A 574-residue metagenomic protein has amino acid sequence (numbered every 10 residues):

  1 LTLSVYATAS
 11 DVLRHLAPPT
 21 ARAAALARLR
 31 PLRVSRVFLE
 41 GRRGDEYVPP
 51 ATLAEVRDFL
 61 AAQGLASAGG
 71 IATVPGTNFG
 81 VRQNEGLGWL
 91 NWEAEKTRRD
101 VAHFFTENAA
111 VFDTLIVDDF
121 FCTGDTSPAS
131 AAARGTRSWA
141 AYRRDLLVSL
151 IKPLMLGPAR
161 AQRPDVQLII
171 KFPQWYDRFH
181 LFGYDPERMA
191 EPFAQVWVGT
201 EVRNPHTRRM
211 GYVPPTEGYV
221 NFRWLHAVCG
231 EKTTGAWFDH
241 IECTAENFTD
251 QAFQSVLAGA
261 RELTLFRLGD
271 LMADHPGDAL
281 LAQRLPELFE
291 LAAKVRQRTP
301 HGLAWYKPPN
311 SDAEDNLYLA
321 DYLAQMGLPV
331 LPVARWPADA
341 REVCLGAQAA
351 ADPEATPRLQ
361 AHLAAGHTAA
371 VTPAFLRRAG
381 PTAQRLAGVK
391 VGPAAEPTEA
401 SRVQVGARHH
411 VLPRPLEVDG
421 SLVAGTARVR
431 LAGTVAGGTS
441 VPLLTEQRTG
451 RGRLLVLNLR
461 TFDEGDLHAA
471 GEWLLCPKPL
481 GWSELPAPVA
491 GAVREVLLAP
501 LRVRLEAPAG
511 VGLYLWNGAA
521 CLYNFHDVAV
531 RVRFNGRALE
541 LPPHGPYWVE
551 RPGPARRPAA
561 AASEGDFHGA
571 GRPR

Functional and structural regions predicted by a protein language model:
L1-A68, A110, P158-R160, A293-K294 (+7 more regions): Mature N-terminal, pre-catalytic/accessory segment of carbohydrate-active enzymes
T2-T20, A51-D113, G124-S127, P153: Active-site-adjacent "subsite" loops/lids of carbohydrate-active enzymes
T8-L16, F38-Y47, R82-A102, T136-S149 (+6 more regions): The substrate-binding groove and active-site-proximal loops of carbohydrate-active enzymes, especially glycoside
L13-P31, A94-N108, R178-M189, A245-S255: Short, acidic/polar
T20-G44, E107-L115, V196, Q251-L263 (+2 more regions): Catalytic domains of carbohydrate-active enzymes, especially glycoside hydrolases
G80-R82, D119, S149, Q162-R163 (+6 more regions): Hydrophobic targeting/anchoring helices
A110-M189: Active-site neighborhood of glycoside hydrolase catalytic domains
A347-R574: A conserved amphipathic helix/loop scaffold that creates a polar/acidic microenvironment used either to coordinate
